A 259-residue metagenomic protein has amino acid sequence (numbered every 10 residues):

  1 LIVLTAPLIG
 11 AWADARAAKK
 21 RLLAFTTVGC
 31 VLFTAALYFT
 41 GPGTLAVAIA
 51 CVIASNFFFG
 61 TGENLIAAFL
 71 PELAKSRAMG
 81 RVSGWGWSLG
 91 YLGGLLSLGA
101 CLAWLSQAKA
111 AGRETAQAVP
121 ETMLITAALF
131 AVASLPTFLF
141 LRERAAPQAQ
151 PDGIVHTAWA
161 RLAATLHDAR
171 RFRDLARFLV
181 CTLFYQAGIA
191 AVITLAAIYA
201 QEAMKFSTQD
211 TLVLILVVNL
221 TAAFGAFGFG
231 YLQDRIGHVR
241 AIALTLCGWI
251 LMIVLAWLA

Functional and structural regions predicted by a protein language model:
T5-A18, F224-H238: Helix-to-loop junctions at the C-terminal end of transmembrane segments in multipass secondary transporters
A24-G43, C247-A259: C-terminal ends and interior cores of transmembrane alpha-helices in multi-pass membrane transporters/permeases
F33, T44-G62, F184: Hydrophobic core of transmembrane alpha-helices in multi-pass small-molecule transporters, especially MFS/SLC-type
I53, H167, R171-V192, A196: Pair of pore-lining "gating" transmembrane helices in MFS-fold secondary transporters
R81-L105: Glycine-rich segments within core transmembrane alpha-helices of 12-TM secondary carriers
S97-S106, A128-P147: C-terminal membrane-cytosol helix-exit motif in multi-pass small-molecule transporters
R142-V180, A203: Juxtamembrane intracellular "pre-TM" segments in multi-pass secondary transporters
T194-L214: Short amphipathic helix-loop junctions that connect adjacent transmembrane helices in Major Facilitator Superfamily/SLC
